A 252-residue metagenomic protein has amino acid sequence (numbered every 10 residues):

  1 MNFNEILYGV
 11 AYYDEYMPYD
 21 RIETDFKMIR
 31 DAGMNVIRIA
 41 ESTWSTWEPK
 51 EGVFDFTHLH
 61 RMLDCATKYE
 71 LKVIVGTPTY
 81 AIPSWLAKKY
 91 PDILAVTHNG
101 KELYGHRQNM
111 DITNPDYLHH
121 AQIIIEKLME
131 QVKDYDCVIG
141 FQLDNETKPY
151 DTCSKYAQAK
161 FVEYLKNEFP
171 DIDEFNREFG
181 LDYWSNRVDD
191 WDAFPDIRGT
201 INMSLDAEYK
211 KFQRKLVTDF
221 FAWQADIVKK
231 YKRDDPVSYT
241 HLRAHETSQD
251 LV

Functional and structural regions predicted by a protein language model:
M1-V36: N-terminal carbohydrate-binding accessory modules
N4-I6, G33-N35, T67-V73, D134-I139 (+1 more regions): Short, well-ordered coil/turn segments that N-cap beta-strands
Y8-M17, T43-T57, L103-H120, T147-P149 (+1 more regions): The substrate-binding groove and active-site-proximal loops of carbohydrate-active enzymes, especially glycoside
G9-Y13, R38-A40, I74-P78, Q142-D144 (+1 more regions): A cross-family glycoside hydrolase active-site/sugar-binding cleft signature
V10, I29, A66, F141 (+2 more regions): Conserved, mostly hydrophobic/aromatic
F26, I39-V96, A225, K229-Y231: Aromatic-lined substrate-binding rim segments of carbohydrate-active enzymes
A81-K133, D151-K210: Active-site-adjacent "subsite" loops/lids of carbohydrate-active enzymes
T240-T247: Conserved small/polar residues in nucleotide/adenosyl-binding loops
